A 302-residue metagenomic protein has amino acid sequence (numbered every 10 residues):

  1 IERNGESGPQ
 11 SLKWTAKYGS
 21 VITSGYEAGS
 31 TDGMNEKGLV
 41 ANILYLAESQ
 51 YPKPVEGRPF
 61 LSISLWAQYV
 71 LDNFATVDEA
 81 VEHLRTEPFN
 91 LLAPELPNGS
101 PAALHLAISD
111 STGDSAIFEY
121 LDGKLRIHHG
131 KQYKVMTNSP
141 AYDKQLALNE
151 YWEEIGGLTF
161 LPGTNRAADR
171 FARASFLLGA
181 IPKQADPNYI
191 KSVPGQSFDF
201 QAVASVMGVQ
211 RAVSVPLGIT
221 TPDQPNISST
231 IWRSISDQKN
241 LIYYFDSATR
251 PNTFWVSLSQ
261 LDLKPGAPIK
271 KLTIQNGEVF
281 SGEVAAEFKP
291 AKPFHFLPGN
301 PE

Functional and structural regions predicted by a protein language model:
I1-R58, T86, L91: A contiguous strand-loop segment
V40-I43, A107-S109, I117, I235: Structural recognition of the beta-strand scaffold that forms the well-ordered cores of secreted hydrolase catalytic
A41-I43, I127, Y243-D246: Short hydrophobic/aromatic-rich beta-strand segments that constitute the beta-sheet cores of beta-sandwich/beta-barrel
A47-S49, G123-L125, T249-T253: Short, surface-exposed beta-strand-loop junctions and turns on beta-sheet-rich folds
V55-P94, P194, D199-R211: Proteins synthesized as precursors that undergo proteolytic processing into mature forms
T86-L125: Catalytic cofactor-binding cores of redox enzymes
L92-P94, P101-A102, S111, K134-E302: C-terminus-biased signal that marks the final domain/tail of proteins
A116-Q145: Phosphate-rich cofactor/ligand-interacting catalytic cores and adjacent structured alpha/beta frameworks
